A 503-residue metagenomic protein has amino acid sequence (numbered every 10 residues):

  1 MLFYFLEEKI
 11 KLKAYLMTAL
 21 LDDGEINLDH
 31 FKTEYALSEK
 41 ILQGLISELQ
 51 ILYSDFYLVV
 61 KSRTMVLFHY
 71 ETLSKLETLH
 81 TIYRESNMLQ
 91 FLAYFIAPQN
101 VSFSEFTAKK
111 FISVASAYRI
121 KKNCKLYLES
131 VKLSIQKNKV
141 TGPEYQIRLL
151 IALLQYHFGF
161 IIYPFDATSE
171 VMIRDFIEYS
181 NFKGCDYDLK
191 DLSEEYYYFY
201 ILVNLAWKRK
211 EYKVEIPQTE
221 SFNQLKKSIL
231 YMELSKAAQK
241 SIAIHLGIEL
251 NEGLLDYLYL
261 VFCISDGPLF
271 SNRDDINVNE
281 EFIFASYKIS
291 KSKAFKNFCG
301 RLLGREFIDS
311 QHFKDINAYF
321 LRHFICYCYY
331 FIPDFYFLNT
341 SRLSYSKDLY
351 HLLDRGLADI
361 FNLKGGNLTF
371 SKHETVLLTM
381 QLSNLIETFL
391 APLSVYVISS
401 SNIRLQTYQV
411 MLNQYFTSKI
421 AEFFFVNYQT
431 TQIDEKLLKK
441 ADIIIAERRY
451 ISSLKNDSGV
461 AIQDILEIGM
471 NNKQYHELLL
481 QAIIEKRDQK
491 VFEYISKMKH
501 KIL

Functional and structural regions predicted by a protein language model:
M1-L503: A cross-family "folded-core" feature that marks the main globular domain of proteins
